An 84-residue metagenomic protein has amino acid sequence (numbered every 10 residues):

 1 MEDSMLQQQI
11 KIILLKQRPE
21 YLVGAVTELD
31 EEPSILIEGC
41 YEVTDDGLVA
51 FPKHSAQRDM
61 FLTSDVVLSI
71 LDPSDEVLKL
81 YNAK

Functional and structural regions predicted by a protein language model:
E2-K84: Conserved RNA-binding domains used in RNP assembly and mRNA/RNA metabolism
